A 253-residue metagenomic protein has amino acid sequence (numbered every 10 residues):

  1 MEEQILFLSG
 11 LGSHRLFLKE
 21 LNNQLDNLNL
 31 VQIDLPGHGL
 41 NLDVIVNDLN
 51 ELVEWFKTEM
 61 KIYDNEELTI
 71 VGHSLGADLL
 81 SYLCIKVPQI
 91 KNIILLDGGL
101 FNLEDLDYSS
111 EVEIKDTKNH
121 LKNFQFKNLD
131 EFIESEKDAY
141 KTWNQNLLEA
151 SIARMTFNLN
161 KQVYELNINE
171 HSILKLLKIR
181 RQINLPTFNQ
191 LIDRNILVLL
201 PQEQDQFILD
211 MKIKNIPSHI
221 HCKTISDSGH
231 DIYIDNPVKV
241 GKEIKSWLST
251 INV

Functional and structural regions predicted by a protein language model:
E2-L42: Conserved HGGG/HGGXW glycine-rich cap/lid loop of the alpha/beta-hydrolase fold
V31-V71, K242: Active-site loop/oxyanion-hole signature of alpha/beta-hydrolase fold enzymes
D34-G39, G99, S228-G229: Short beta-to-alpha linker loops that shape the active-site pocket of alpha/beta-hydrolase fold enzymes
G72-G76, L80: Gly/Ala-rich beta-loop-alpha elbow adjacent to hydrolase catalytic centers
I93-K127: Flexible "cap/lid" loop of the alpha/beta hydrolase fold
K127-I179: Conserved alpha/beta-hydrolase catalytic His-Asp/Glu region
N160-I216: Conserved serine/cysteine hydrolase catalytic core
S228-P237: Catalytic histidine-centered segment of alpha/beta-hydrolase-like enzymes
